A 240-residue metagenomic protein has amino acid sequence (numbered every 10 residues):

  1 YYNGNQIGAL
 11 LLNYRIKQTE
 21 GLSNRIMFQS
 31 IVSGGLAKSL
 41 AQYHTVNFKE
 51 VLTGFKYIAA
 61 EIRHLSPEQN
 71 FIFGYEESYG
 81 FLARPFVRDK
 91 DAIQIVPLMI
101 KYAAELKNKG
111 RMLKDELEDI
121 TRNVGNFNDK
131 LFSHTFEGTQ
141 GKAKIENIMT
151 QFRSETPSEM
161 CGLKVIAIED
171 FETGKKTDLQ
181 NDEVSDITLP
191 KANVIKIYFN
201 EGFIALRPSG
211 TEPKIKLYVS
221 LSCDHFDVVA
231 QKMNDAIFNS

Functional and structural regions predicted by a protein language model:
Y1-Q18: Cysteine protease catalytic core and zymogen-processing segment of caspase-like enzymes
L22-R207, K214-K216, H225-A230, I237-S240: Phosphate-binding and adjacent anionic-ligand microenvironments
